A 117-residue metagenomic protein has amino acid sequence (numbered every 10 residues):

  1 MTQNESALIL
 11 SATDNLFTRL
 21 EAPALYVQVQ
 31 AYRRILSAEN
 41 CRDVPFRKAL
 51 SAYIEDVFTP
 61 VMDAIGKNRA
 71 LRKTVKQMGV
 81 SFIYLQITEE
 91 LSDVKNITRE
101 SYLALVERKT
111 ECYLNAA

Functional and structural regions predicted by a protein language model:
M1-A117: Regulatory N- and C-terminal appendages and interdomain linkers associated with kinase/kinase-like NTP transferase
